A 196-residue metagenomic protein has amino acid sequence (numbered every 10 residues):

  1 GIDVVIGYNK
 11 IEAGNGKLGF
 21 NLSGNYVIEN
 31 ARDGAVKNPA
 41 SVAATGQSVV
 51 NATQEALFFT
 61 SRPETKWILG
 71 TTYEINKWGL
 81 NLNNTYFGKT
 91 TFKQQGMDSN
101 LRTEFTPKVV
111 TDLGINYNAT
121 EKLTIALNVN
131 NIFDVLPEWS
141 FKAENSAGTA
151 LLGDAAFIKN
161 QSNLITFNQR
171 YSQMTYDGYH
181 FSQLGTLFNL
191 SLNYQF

Functional and structural regions predicted by a protein language model:
G1-Q94: Gram-negative outer-membrane beta-barrel transporters
I2, P63-W67, P107-T111, L184-F188: Residues that define the transmembrane beta-barrel architecture of outer-membrane proteins
V5-N9, G70-E74, N116-N118, A126 (+1 more regions): Transmembrane beta-barrel domains of outer membrane proteins
I28, T85-K93, Y117-F196: C-terminal beta-signal and adjacent terminal beta-strands/loops of Gram-negative outer-membrane beta-barrel proteins
A52-L57, M97-R102, T175-Y179: Extracellular loop and loop/strand-boundary signature of outer-membrane beta-barrel proteins
L69-T71, L113, T149: Feature captures outer-membrane beta-barrel proteins of Gram-negative bacteria and organelles
N84-T85, K93-G114: Generic long, charged, amphipathic alpha-helical segments
